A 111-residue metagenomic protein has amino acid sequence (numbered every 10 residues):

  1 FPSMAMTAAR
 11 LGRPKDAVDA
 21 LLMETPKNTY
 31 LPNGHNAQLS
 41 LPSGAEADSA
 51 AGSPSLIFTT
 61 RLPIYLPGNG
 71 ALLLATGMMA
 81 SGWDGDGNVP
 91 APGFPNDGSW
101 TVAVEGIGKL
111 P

Functional and structural regions predicted by a protein language model:
F1-P14: Alpha-helical support elements that line or immediately flank enzyme active sites and cofactor-binding pockets
K15-P111: Non-catalytic C-terminal accessory modules of carbohydrate-active enzymes
